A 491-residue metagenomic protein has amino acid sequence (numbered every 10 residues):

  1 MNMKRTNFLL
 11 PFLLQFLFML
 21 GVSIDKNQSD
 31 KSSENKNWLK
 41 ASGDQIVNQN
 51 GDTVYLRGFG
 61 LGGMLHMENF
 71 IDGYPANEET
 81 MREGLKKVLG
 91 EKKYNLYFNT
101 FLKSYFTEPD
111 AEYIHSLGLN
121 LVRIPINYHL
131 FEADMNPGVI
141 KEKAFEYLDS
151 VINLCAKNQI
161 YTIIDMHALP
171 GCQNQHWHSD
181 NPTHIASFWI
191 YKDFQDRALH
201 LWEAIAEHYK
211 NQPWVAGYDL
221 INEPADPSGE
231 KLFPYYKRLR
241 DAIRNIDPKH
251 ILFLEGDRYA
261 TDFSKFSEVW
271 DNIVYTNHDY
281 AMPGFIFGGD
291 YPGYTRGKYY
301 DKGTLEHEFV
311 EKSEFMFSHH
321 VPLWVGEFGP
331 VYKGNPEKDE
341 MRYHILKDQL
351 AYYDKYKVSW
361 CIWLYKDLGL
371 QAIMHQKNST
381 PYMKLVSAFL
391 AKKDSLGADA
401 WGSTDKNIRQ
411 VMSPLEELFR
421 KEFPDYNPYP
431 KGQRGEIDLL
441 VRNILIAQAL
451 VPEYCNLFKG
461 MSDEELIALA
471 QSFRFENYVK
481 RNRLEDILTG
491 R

Functional and structural regions predicted by a protein language model:
M1-K31: Bacterial Sec-dependent N-terminal signal peptides
K36, A41-L56, L61-I251, G256-F263 (+1 more regions): Active-site mouth of glycoside hydrolases
W38, L199-G217, I221-Y356, R474 (+2 more regions): Extracellular glycoside hydrolase catalytic/binding regions
I46, L56, I114, I124-I126 (+9 more regions): Long, contiguous hydrophobic alpha-helical segments, chiefly transmembrane helices and signal peptides
R57, E306-D405, Y426-Y429: Substrate-binding cleft of secreted/luminal carbohydrate-active enzymes
G62-L65, A281-P283, K366-L368: Short loop/turn segments at secondary-structure transitions that flank enzyme active sites
K141, D180-T183, E268-D271, P292-G293 (+2 more regions): Short, hinge-like loop/turn segments at secondary-structure boundaries
M383-R491: C-terminal functional modules
